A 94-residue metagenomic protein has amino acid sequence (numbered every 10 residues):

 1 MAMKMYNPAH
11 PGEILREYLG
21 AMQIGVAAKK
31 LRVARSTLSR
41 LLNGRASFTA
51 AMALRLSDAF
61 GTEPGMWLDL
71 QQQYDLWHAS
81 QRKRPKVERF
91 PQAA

Functional and structural regions predicted by a protein language model:
M1-V26, G65, D69: A short, Lys/Arg-rich alpha-helix, primarily the initiator
A21, G65-A94: Short, charged recognition helix plus adjacent turn of helix-turn-helix-like nucleic-acid-binding domains
A21-R40: Short alpha-helical DNA-recognition segment
R45-A51, L76-A79: Short, solvent-exposed alpha-helical "recognition" segments
A51-Q73: DNA major-groove recognition helix of helix-turn-helix/homeodomain DNA-binding modules
